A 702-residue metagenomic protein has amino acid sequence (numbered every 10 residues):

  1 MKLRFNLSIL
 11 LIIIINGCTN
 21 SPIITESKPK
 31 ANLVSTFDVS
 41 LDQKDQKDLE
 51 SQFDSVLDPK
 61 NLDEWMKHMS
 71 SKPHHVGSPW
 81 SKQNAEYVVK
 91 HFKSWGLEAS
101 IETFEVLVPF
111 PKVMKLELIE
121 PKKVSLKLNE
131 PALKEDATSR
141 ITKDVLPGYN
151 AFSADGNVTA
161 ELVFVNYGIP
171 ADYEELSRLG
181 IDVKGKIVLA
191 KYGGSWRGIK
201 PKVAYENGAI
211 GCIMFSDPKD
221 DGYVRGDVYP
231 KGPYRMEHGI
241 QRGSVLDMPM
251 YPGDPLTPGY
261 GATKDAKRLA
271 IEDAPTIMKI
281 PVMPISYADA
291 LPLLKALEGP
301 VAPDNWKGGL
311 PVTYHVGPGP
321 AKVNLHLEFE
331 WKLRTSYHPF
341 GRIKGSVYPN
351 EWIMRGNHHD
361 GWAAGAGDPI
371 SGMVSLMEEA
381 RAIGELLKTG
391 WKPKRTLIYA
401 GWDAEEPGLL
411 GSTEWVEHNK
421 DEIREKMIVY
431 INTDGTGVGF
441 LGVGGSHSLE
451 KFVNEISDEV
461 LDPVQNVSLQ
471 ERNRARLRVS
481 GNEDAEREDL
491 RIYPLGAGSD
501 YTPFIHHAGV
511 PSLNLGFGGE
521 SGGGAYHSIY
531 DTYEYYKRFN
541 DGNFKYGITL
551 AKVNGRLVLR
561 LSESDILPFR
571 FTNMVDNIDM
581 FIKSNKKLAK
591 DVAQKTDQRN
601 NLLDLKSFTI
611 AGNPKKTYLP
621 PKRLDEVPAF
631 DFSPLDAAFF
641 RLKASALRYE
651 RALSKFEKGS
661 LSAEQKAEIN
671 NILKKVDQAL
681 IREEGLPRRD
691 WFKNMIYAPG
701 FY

Functional and structural regions predicted by a protein language model:
I15-G17: C-terminal motif of bacterial Sec signal peptides marking the signal peptidase cleavage site
P29-K44, K67-D182, I187, P218 (+1 more regions): Noncatalytic luminal/extracellular "stalk/propeptide" segments of secretory-pathway proteins
D38-P79, G299-V301, D434: N-terminal capping segment at the start of a domain
K123, E237-V301, Y348, D403-K537 (+4 more regions): Metal-dependent peptidase/peptidase-like ectodomains
R140-E175, M250-A366, E378-R381, E385-T389: Soluble metallo-hydrolase cores and metallopeptidase-like ectodomains found primarily in the secretory/periplasmic
E161, V165-G232, S346-N350, W362 (+3 more regions): A conserved hydrophobic secondary-structure block that centers on an alpha-helix together with its immediately flanking
P218, P339, R355-L409, E414 (+1 more regions): Alpha-helical metal-binding/catalytic segments enriched in His/Glu/Asp
K655-Y702: C-terminal amphipathic alpha-helical interaction region
